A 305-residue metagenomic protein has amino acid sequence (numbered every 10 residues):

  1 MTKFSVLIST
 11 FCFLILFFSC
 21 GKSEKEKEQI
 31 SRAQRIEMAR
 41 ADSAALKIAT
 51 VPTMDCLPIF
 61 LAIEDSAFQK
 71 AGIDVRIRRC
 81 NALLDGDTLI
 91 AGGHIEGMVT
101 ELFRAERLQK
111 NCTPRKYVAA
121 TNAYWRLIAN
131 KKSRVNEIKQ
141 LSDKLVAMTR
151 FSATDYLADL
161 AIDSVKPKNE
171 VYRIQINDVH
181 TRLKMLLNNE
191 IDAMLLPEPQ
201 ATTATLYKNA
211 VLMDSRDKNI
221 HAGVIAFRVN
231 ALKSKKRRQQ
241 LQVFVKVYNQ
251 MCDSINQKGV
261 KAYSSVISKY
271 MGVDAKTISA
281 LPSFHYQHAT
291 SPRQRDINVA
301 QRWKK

Functional and structural regions predicted by a protein language model:
M1-I8: Bacterial N-terminal signal peptides that target proteins for export
L16-S19: C-terminal motif of bacterial Sec signal peptides marking the signal peptidase cleavage site
G21-K25: N-terminal secretory targeting signals
E26-I176, D192-E198, A210-N219: Short, glycine-/small- and polar/acidic-enriched structural segments that line small-molecule recognition paths
L102-R104, R173-I267: Pocket-lining segment of extracytoplasmic ligand-binding domains
K132-K139, I162-S164, N169-Y172, L183 (+6 more regions): Proline/Glycine/Serine-rich low-complexity intrinsically disordered segments that serve as flexible stalks/linkers
K235-K305: Secondary-structure end/capping motifs
